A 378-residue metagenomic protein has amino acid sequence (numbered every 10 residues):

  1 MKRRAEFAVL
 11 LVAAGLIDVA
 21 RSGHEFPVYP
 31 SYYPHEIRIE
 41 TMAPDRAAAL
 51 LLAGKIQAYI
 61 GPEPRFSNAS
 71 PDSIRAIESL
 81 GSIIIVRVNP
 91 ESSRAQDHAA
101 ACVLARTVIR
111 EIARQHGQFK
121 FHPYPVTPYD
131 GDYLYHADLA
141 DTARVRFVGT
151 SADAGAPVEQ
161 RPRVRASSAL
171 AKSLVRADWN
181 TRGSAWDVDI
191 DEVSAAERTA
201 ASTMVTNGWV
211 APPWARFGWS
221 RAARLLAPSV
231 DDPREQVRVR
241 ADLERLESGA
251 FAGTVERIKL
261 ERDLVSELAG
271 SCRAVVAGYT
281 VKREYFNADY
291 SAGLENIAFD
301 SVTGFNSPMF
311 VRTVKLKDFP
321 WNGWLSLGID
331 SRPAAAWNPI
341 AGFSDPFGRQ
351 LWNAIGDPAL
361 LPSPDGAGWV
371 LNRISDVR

Functional and structural regions predicted by a protein language model:
M1-F7: Bacterial N-terminal signal peptides that target proteins for export
A8-D18: Bacterial N-terminal signal peptides
R21-H24, Y29-Y32, I39-T41, R144-T203 (+4 more regions): Ligand/substrate-recognition segments at binding pockets and active sites
G23-Y29, H35-P90, S173-A223: Extracellular/periplasmic solute-recognition and catalytic clefts
F26-H35, A69-D97, L134-T150, T206-A241 (+2 more regions): Short, solvent-exposed loop/beta-turn-alpha elements that line the ligand-binding surface or hinge of extracytoplasmic
D45-A49, A53, H98, C102-R106 (+5 more regions): Solvent-exposed, polar/charged alpha-helical surfaces in well-ordered, non-transmembrane soluble domains, broadly
E91-A140, A252, L260, V265-G278 (+1 more regions): Periplasmic-binding protein-like
A113-Q118, A156-V164, Q236-A288, N322-G323 (+1 more regions): Bilobed periplasmic-binding protein-like "clamshell/Venus-flytrap" ligand-binding domains
